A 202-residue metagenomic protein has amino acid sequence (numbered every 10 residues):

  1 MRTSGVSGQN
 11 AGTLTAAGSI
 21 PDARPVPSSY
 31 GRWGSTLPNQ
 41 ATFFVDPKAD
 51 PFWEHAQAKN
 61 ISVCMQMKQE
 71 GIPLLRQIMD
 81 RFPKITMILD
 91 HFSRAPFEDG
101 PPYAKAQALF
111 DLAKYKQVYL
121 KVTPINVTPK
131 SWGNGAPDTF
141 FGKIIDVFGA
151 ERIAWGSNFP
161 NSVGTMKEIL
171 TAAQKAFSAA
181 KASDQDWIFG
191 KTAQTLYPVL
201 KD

Functional and structural regions predicted by a protein language model:
M1-P51, H55-K59, G135, Q174: Mid-domain alpha/beta scaffold segments of enzyme catalytic cores
Q9, M67-E70, I188: Short beta->alpha linker loops
N10, F159-S162: Short glycine-enriched loops at secondary-structure junctions
T15-A16, G71-L75, L170: Short, well-ordered alpha-helical microsegments
A17-D22, P102-K105, L200-D202: Short, surface-exposed amphipathic charged segments that create phosphate/polyanion-binding patches used for binding
T42-W155: Catalytic pocket-lining loop regions of alpha/beta-barrel enzymes, especially the amidohydrolase/enolase/GH5 lineages
G142-K143, V147-A154, N161-D202: Mid-to-C-terminal alpha-helical segments outside catalytic/metal-binding sites
